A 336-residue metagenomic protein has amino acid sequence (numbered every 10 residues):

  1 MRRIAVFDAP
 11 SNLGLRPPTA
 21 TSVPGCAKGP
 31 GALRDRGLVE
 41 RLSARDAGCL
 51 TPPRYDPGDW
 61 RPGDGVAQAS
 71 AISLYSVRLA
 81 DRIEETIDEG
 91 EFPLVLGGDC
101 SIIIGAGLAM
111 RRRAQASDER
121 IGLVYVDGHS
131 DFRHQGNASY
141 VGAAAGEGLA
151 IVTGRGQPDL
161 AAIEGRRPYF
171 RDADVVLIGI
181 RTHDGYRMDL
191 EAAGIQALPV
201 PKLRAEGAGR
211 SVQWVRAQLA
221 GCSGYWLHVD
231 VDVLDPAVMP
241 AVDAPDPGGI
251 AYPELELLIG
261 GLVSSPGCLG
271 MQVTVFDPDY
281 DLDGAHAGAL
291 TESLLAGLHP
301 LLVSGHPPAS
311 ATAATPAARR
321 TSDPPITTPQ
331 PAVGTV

Functional and structural regions predicted by a protein language model:
R2-L94, I103-A106, R113, G185 (+2 more regions): Catalytic cores of soluble, metal-dependent hydrolases
F7, G98, V126-G128, I178 (+1 more regions): Active-site flanking residues adjacent to catalytic metal/cofactor-binding acidic residues
D88-A162, S265: Active-site histidine-anchored catalytic micro-motif
R120-G122, A173, Y225, C268-L269: Residue-level recognition of the N-termini of beta-strands and the immediately preceding loop/turn
Y125-G128, T153, L177-T182, P199-P201 (+1 more regions): Short, structured patches in soluble enzyme cores that scaffold and shape functional sites
V141, R166-P168, R187: Short secondary-structure boundary/capping segments
R155, A161-R181: Phosphate/diphosphate-binding glycine-rich loops and adjacent basic-rich segments that engage nucleotide
